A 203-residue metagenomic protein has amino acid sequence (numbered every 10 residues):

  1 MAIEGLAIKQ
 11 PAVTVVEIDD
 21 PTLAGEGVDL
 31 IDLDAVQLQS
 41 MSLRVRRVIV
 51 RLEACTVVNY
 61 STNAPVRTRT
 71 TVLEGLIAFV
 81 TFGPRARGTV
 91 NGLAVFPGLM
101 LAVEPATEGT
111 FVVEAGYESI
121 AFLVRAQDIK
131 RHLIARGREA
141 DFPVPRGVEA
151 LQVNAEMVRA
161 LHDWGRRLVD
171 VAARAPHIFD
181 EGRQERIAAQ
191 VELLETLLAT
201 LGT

Functional and structural regions predicted by a protein language model:
A2-I31, V36-L38, S42, R87-T203: Alpha-helical bundle regulatory/interaction domains
P11, E53, E74: Residue-level signal for beta-strand positions within conserved beta-sheet cores that form or flank
I18, L38-T71: Conserved short histidine dyad/triad with adjacent acidic residue
I49, V57-N59, A78-F79, M100-A102 (+1 more regions): Conserved hydrophobic/aromatic beta-strand scaffold that supports enzyme active sites
Y60-S61, T68-V72, T89-G92, V113-E114: Short, conserved acidic/polar surface loops in the N-terminal third of protein domains
N63, T81-G83, R125: Solvent-exposed residues in well-ordered beta-strands and their adjoining turns, especially edge/terminal strands
T70-R87: Short, conserved beta-strand element in jelly-roll/cupin
